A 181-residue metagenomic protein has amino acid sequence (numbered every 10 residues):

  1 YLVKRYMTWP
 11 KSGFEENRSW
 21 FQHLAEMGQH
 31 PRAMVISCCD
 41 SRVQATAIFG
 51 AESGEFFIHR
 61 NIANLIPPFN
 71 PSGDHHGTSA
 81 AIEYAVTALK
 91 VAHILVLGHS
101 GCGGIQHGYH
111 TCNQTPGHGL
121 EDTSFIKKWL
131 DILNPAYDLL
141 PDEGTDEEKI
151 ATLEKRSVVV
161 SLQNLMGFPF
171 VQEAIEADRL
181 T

Functional and structural regions predicted by a protein language model:
Y1-P31, N64-A80, Y84-A92, G103-T181: Divalent-metal-activated hydrolytic enzyme cores
G28-T46: Conserved H-X4-D acyltransferase segment
I36-C38, R60, L95-H99: Short beta-strand segments
S41-L65: Catalytic core of membrane glycerolipid acyltransferases/transacylases, capturing the structured, soluble-facing
